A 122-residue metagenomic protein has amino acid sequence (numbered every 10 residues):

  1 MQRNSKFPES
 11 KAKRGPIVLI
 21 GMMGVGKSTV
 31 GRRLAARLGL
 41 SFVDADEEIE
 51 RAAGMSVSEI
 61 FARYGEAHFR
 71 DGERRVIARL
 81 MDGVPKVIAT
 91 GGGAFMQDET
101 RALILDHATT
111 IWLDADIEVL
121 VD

Functional and structural regions predicted by a protein language model:
M1-G15: Extreme N-terminal, non-catalytic leader segments that precede Walker-type/kinase nucleotide-binding cores
L19: Hydrophobic anchor at the beta1->P-loop junction of P-loop NTPases
G24: Walker A (P-loop) phosphate-binding loop of P-loop NTPases
K27: Conserved lysine of the Walker
V30: Hydrophobic positions on the alpha1 helix immediately C-terminal to the Walker A/P-loop
D44-L105: ATP-dependent small-molecule kinase phosphotransfer cores that center on conserved nucleotide phosphate-binding segments
I104-D122: Conserved phosphate-donor/acceptor-positioning beta-strand/loop module used by diverse small-molecule
